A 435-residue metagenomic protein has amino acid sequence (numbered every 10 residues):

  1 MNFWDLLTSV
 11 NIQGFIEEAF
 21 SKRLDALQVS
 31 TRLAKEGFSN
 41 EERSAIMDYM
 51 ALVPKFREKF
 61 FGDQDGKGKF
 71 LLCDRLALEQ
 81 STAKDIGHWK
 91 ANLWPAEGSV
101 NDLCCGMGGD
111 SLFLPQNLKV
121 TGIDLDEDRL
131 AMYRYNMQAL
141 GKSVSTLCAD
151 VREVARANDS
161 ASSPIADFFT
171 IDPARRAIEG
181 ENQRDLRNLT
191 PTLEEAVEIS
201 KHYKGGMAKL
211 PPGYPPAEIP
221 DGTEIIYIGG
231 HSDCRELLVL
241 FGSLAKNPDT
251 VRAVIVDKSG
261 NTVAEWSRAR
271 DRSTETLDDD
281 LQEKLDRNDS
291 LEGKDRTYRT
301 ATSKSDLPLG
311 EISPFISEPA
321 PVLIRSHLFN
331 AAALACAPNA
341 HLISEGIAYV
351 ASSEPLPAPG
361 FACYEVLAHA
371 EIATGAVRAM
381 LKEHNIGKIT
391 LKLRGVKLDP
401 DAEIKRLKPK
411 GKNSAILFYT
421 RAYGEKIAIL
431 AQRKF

Functional and structural regions predicted by a protein language model:
M1-F435: SAM-dependent transferase fold signal centered on methyltransferase-like domains, encompassing both Class I
